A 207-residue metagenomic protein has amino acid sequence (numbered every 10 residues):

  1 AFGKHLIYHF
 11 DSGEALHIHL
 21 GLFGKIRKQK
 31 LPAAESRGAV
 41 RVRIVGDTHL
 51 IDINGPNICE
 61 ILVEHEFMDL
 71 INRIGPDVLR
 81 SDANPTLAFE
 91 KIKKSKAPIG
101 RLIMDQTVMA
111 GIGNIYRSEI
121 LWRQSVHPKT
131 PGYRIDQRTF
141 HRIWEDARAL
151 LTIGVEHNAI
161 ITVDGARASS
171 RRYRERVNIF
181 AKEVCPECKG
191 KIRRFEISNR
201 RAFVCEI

Functional and structural regions predicted by a protein language model:
A1-I207: Structured catalytic/nucleic-acid-binding cores of DNA maintenance enzymes
